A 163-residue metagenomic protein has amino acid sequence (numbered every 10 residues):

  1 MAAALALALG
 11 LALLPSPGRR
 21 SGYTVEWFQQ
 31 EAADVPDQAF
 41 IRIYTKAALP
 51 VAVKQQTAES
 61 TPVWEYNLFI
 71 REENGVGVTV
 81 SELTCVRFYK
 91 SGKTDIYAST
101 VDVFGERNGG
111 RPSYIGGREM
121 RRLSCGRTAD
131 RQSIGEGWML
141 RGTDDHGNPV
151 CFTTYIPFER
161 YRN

Functional and structural regions predicted by a protein language model:
L9-T24: Bacterial Sec-dependent signal peptides at the C-terminal "C-region" and cleavage site
R20-Q38: A eukaryote-biased signal for short, well-structured alpha-helical docking elements
A47, A58-N67, G135-E136: Short, solvent-exposed loop/turn segments enriched in Ser/Thr/Gly
I70-N74: Asparagine-centered strand-capping/turn motif at beta-strand->loop junctions
V76-T84: Short, hydrophobic/aromatic beta-strand segments
Y89-R111: Surface-exposed binding patches on compact interaction domains or structured appendages
V103-M139, D144: Short, solvent-exposed, Trp/other aromatic-anchored flexible loops in extracytoplasmic proteins
V150-N163: Short beta-strand elements
